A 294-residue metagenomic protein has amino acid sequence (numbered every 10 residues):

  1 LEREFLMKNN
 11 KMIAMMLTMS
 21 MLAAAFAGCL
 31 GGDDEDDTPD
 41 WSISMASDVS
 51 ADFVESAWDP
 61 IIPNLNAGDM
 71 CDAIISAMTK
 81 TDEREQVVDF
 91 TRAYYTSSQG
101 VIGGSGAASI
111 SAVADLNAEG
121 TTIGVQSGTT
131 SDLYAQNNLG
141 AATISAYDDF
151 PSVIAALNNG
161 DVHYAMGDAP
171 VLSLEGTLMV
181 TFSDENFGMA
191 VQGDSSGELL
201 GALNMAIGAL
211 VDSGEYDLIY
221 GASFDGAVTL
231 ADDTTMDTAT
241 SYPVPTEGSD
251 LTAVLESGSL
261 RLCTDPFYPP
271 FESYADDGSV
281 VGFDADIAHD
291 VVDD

Functional and structural regions predicted by a protein language model:
L1-W41: Secretory targeting signatures
E35-M45, A108-T122, T235-S279: Immediate post-signal peptide segment of exported/extracytoplasmic ligand-binding proteins
D37-A77, A146, S257-D294: Extracytoplasmic small-molecule ligand-binding "clamshell" domains of the periplasmic binding protein/Venus flytrap
D48-D115, L174-S183, H289: Acidic, polar ligand-binding/catalytic clefts
A51-N64, A108-S111, S127-T130, I144-N159 (+1 more regions): Short helix-initiation/N-cap motifs at beta->coil->alpha
L65-N66, L116, A156-N158, M189 (+2 more regions): Hydrophobic residues within well-ordered alpha-helices
Y94-A107, A169-I207, D232-T240, P266: Periplasmic-binding protein-like
T129-Y147, I207-T252: Ligand-binding clefts/hinges and TM-proximal coupling segments of bilobed small-molecule sensing domains
